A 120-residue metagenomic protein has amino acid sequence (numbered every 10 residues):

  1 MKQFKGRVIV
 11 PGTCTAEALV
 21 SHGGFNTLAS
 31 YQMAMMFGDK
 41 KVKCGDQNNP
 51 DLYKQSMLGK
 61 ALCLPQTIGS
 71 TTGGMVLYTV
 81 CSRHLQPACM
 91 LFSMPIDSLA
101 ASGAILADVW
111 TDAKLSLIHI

Functional and structural regions predicted by a protein language model:
K2-T15, L19-L117: Feature captures the catalytic cores and cofactor-binding loops of soluble hydro-lyases/lyases that act on carboxylate
